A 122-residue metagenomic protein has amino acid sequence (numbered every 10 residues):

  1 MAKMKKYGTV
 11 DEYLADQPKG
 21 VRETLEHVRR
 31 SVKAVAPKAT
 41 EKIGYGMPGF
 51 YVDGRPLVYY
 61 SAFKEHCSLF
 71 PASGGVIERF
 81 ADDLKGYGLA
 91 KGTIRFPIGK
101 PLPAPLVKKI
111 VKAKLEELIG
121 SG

Functional and structural regions predicted by a protein language model:
M1-G122: Charge-dense, helix-prone N-terminal extensions
